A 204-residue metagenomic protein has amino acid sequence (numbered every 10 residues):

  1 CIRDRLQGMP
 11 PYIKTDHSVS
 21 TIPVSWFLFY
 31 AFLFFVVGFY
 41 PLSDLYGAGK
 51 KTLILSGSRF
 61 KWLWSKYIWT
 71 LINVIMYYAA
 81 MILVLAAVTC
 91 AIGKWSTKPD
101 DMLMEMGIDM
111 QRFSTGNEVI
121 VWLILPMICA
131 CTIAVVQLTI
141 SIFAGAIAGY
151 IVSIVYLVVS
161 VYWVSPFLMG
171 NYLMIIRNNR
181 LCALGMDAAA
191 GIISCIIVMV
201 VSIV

Functional and structural regions predicted by a protein language model:
R3, V161-P166: Alpha-helical transmembrane segments of multi-pass membrane proteins
R3-F32, V37-Y40, W64-A146, R177-C195: Secretory targeting signals
V37-L55, R59: Transmembrane helix boundary and interhelical loop/hinge segments in multi-pass membrane proteins
T70, I154-V158, M199: Residue-level recognition of pore/gate-forming positions within transmembrane alpha-helices of multi-pass
G145-V161: Central hydrophobic cores of alpha-helical transmembrane segments in multi-pass integral membrane proteins
V152-S153, M169, C195: Elongated scaffolding segments in large macromolecular assemblies, built predominantly from amphipathic alpha-helices
V164-R177: Transmembrane alpha-helical segments of integral membrane proteins
I196-V204: Junction motif at the cytosolic side of a transmembrane helix
